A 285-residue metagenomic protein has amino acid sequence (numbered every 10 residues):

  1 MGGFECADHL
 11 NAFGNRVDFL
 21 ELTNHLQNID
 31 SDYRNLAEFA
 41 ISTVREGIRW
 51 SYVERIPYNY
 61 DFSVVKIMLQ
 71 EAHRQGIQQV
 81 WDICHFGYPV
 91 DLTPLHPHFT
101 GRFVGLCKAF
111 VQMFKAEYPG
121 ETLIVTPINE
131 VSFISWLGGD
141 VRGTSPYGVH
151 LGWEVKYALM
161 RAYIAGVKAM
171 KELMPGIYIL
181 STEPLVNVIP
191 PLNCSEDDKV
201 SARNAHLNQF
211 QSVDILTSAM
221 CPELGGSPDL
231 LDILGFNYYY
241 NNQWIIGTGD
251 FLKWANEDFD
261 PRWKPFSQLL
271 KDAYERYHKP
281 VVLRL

Functional and structural regions predicted by a protein language model:
M1-Q27, Y33, A37-F39, V53-L285: Non-catalytic scaffold segments within catalytic domains of secreted glycoside hydrolases
R45-I48: Active-site gating/metal-coordination segments in enzymes
